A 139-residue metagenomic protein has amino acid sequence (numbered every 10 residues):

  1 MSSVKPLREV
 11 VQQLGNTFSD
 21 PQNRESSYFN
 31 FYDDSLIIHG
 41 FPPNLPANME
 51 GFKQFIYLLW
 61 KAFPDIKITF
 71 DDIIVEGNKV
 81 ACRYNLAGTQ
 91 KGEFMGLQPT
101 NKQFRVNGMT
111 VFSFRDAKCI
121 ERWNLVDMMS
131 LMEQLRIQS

Functional and structural regions predicted by a protein language model:
M1-S139: C-terminal and inter-domain tail/linker signature
